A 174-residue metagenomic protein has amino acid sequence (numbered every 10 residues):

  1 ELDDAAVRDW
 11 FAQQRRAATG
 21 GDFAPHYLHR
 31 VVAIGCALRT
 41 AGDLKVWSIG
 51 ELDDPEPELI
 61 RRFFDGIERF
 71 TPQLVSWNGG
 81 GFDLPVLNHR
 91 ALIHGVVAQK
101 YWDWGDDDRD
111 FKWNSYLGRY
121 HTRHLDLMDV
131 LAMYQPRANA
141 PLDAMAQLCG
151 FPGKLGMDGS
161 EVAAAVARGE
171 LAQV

Functional and structural regions predicted by a protein language model:
E1-H29: Entry/capping segment at the start of metal-dependent catalytic domains with acidic active-site entry clusters
H29-D53, D65-V174: Metal-dependent phosphoesterase core characteristic of DEDDh/y 3'-5' exonuclease domains
D53-I60: A conditional alpha-helix N-cap/helix-loop micro-motif detector
